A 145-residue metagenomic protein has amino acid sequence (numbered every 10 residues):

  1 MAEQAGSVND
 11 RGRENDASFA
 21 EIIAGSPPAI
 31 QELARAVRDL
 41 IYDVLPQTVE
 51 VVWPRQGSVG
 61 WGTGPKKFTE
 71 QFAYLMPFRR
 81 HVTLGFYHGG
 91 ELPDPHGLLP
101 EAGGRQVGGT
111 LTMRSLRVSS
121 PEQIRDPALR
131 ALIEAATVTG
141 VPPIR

Functional and structural regions predicted by a protein language model:
M1-R145: Charge-dense, helix-prone N-terminal extensions
